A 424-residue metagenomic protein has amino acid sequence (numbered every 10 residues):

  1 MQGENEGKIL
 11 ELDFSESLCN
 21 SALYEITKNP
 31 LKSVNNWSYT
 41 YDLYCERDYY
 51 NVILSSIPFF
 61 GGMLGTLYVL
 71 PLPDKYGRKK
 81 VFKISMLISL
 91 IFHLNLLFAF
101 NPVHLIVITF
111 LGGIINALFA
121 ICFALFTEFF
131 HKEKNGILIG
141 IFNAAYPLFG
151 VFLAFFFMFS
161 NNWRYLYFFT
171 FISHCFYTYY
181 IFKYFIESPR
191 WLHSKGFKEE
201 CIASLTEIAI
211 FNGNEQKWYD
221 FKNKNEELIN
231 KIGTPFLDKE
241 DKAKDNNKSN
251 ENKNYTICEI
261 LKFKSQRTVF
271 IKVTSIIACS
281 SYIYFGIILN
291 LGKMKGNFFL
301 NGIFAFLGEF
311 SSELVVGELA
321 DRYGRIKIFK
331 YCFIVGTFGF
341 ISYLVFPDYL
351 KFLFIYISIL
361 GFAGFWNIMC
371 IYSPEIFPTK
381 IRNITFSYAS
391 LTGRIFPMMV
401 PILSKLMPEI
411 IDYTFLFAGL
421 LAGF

Functional and structural regions predicted by a protein language model:
M1-K195, P235-D241, K248-F424: Transmembrane-helix signature of 12-pass secondary carriers
L192-E259: Non-transmembrane, juxtamembrane loop and terminal tail segments of multi-pass eukaryotic membrane proteins
